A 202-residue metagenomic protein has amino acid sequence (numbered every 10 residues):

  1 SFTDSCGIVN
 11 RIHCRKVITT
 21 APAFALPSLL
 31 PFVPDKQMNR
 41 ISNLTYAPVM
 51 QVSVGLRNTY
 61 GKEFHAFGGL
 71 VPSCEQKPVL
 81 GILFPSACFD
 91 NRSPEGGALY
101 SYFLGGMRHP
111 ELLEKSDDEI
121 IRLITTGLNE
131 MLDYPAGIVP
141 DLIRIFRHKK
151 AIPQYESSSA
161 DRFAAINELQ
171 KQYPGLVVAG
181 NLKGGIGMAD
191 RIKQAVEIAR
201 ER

Functional and structural regions predicted by a protein language model:
F2-Y100, G105-E114, D118, T126 (+1 more regions): Mid-domain catalytic core of redox enzymes that form a hydrophobic substrate pocket/lid adjacent to a catalytic redox
F64, I82-R202: Conserved flavin/dinucleotide-binding core of flavoenzymes
